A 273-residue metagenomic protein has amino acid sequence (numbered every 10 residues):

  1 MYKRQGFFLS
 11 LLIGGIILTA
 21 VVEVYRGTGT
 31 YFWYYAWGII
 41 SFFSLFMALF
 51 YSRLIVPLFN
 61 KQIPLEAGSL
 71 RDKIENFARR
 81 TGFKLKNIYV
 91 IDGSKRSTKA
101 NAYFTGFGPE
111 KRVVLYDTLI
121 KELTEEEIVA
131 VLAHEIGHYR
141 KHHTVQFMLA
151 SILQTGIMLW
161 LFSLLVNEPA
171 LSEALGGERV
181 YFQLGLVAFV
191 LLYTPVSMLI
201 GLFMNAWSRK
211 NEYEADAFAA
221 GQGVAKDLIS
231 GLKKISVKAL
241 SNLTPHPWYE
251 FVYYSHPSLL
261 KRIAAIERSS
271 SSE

Functional and structural regions predicted by a protein language model:
K3-V180, L199-E273: Polar-ligand-bearing catalytic/cofactor-coordination segments of membrane-embedded or membrane-tethered inner-membrane
Y181-A188: Loop-to-helix entry region at the N-terminal start of transmembrane alpha-helices in multi-pass membrane transporters
V190-L202: Hydrophobic alpha-helical transmembrane segments of polytopic membrane proteins
